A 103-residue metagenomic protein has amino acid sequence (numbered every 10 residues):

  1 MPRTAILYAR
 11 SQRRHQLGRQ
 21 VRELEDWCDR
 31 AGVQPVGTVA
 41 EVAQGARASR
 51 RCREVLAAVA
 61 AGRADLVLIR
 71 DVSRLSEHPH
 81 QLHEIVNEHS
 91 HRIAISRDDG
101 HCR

Functional and structural regions predicted by a protein language model:
M1-R103: Short, structured surface patches at the beginning of a domain
